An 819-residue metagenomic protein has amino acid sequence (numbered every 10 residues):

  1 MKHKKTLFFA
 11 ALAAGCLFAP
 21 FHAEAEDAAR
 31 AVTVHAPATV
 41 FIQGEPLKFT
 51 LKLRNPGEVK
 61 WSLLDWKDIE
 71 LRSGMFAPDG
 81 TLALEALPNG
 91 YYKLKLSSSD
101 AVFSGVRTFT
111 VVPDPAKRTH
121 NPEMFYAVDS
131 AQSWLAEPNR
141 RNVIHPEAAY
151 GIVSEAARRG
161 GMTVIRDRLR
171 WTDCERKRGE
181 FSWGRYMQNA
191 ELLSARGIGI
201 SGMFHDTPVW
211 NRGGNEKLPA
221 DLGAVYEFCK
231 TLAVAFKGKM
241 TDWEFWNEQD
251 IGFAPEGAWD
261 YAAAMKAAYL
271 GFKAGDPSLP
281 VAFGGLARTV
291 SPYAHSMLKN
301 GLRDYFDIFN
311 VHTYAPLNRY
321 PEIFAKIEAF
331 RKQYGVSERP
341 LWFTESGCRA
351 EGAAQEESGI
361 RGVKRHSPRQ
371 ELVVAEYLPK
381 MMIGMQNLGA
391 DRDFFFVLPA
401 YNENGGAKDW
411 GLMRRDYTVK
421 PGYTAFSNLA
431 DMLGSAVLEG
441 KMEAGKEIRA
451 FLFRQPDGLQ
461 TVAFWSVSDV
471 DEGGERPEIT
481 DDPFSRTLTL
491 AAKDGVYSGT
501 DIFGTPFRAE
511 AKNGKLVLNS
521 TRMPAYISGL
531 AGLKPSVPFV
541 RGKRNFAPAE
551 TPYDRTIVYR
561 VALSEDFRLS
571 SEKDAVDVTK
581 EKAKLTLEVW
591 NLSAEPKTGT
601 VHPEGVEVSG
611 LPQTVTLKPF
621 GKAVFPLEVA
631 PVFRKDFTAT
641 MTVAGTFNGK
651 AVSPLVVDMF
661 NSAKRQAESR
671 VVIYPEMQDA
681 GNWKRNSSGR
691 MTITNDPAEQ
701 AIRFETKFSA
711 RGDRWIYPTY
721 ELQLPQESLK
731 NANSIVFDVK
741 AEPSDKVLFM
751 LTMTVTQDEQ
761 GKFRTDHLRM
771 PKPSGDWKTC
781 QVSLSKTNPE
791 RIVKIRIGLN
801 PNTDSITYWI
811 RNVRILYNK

Functional and structural regions predicted by a protein language model:
W66, E443-K493, K584, W590 (+1 more regions): Carbohydrate-binding surface patches
S99-G105, P535-I557, P631-R665: Terminal connector regions
Y150, A157-D304: Substrate-binding cleft and catalytic face of glycoside hydrolase catalytic domains, especially the flexible beta-alpha
A258-M382, L388-A390: Noncatalytic carbohydrate-binding groove/subsite architecture in carbohydrate-active enzymes
A354-S427, K441-I448, P456: Aromatic/acidic polysaccharide-binding cleft in carbohydrate-active enzymes
E510-R560: C-terminal beta-strand-rich structural cap/linker in extracellular carbohydrate-active enzymes
T692-I716: Short carbohydrate-recognition loop motifs
A710-R791, D804-W809, R814-N818: Extracellular ligand-binding interfaces
